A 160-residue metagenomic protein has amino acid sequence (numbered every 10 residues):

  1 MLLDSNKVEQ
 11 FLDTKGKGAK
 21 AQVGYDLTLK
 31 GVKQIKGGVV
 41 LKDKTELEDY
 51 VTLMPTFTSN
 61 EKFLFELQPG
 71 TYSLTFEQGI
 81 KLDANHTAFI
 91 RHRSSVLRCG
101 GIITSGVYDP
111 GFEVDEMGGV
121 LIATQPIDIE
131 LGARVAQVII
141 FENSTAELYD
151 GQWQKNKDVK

Functional and structural regions predicted by a protein language model:
M1-K160: DUTPase catalytic domain/fold
